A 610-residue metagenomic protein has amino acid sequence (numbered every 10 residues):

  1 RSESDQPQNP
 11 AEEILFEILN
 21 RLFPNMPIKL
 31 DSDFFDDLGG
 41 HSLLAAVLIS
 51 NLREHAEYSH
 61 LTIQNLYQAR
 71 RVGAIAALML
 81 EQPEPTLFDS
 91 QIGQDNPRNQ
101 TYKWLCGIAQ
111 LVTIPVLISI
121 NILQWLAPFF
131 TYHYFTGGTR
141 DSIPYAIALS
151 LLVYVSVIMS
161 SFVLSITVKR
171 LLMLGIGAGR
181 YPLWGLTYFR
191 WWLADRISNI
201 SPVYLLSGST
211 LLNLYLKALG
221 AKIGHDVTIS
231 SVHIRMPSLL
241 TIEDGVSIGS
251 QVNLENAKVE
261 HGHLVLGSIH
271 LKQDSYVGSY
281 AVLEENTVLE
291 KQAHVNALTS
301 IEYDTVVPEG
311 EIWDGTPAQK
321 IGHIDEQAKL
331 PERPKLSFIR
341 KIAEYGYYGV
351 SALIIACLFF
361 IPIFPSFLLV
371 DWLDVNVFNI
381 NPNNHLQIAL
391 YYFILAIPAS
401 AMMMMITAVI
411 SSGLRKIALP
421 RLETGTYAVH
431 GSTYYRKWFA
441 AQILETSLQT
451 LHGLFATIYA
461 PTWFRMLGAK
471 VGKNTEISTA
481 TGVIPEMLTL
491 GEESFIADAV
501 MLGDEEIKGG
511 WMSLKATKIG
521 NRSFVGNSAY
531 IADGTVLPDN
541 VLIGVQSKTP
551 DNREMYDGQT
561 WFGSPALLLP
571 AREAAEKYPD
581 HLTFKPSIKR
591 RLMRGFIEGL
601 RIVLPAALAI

Functional and structural regions predicted by a protein language model:
R1, Q8, V72, A76-L78: Flexible lysine-rich "adenylation lid" loop at the C-terminal edge of ANL adenylation domains
R1-S32: Acidic/polar alpha-helix N-cap and adjacent early helical turns within long charge-rich amphipathic helices/linkers
D5-E13, S42, A69, Y102-L105 (+1 more regions): Short, solvent-exposed loop/helix junctions and linker helices that flank or host conserved functional motifs
N25-I28, D36, S42-R70: Phosphopantetheinylated carrier protein domains
L87-G220, P308-G468, Y556-I610: Terminal amphipathic alpha-helical/low-complexity segments used for targeting or macromolecular assembly
L216-K217, K222-K320, F464-R465, K470-L568: Structural signal for interior beta-strand "rungs" in well-ordered beta-sheet cores of soluble enzyme domains
